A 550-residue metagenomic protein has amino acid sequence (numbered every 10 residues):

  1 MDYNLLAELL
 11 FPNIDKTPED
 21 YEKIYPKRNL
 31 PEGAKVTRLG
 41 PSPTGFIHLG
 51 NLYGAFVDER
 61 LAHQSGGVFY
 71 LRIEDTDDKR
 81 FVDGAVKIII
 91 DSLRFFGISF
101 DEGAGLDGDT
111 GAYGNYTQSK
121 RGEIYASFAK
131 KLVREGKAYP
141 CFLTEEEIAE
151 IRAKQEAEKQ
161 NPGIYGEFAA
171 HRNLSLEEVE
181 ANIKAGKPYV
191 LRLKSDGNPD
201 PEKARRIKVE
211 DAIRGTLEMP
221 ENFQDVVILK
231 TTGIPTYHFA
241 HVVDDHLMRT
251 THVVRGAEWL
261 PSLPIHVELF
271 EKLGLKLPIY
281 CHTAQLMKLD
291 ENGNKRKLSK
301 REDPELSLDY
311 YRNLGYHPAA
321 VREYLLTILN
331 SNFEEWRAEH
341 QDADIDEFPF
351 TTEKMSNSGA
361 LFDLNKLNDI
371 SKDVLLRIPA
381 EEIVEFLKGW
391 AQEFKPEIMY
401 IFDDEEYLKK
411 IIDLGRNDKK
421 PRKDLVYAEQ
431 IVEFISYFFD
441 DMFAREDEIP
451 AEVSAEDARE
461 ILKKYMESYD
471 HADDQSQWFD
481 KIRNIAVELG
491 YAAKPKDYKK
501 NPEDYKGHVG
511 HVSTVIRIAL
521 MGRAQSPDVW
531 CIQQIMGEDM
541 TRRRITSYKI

Functional and structural regions predicted by a protein language model:
D2-A157, P261-L269, L273-L275, A320: N-terminal Rossmann-like or analogous alpha/beta NTP/dinucleotide-binding catalytic cores that position adenine
A34-R38, Y70, P304, D344-T352 (+2 more regions): Short amphipathic alpha-helical segments and their helix-coil junctions
T37-T44, Y70-D75, L247-V253, E305-S307 (+3 more regions): Glycine- and acidic
D58, I89, L132, G136 (+8 more regions): Residue-level signal for inorganic ion chemistry
F81, R121-I124, N313, G359 (+1 more regions): Secondary-structure capping and boundary motifs in well-ordered enzyme cores
E123, L273-E452, M521-I550: Catalytic adenosine-cofactor/nucleotide-binding cores of aminoacyl-tRNA synthetases and other
Y139-H282, M287-L298, S307, E460-K463 (+3 more regions): Active-site cores that bind ATP or allylic diphosphates and position pyrophosphate for catalysis
R483-M536, M540: Helix-rich, typically C-terminal accessory recognition domains appended to large enzymatic cores
